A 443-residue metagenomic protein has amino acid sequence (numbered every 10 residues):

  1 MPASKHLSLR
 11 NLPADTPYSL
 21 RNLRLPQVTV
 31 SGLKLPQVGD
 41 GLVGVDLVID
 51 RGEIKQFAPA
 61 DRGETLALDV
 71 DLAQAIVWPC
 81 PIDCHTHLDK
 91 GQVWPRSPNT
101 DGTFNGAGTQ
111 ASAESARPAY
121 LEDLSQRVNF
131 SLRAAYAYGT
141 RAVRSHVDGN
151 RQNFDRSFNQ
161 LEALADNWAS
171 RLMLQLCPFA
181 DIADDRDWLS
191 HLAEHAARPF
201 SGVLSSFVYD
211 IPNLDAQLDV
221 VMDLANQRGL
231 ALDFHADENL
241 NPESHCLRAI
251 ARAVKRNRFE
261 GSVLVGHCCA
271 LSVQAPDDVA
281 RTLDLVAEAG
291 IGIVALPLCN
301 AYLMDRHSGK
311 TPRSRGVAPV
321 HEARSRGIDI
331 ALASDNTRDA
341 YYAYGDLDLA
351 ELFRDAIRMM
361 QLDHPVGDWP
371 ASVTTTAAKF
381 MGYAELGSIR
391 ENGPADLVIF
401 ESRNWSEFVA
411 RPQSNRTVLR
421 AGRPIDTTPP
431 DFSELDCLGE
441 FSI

Functional and structural regions predicted by a protein language model:
M1-E64, W405: N-terminal metal-binding scaffold of metallo-dependent hydrolase/deaminase domains
A60-W78: Active-site metal-binding motif and surrounding structural segment of the metallo-beta-lactamase
A75-S97, N239-L240: Di-metal (Zn2+ and/or Mg2+/Mn2+) metal-binding site signature of metallo-dependent hydrolases with the MBL/beta-CASP
A75-V77, W94-H146, Q152-N167, E194-H195: Alpha-helical scaffold segments that flank or form the walls of functional sites
G91-L124, F200, R228, C246-L264 (+3 more regions): Active-site gating loops and adjacent loop-to-helix segments of metal-dependent hydrolytic enzymes
R156-S170, D184-G292, G309-L332: Histidine/acidic residue-rich metal-binding segments in metalloenzymes
A231, R252-V263, L303, S314-F400: His/Asp/Glu-enriched, well-ordered alpha-helical/loop segment that forms or immediately abuts the divalent-metal
E391-I443: C-terminal cap of metal-dependent C-N hydrolases
